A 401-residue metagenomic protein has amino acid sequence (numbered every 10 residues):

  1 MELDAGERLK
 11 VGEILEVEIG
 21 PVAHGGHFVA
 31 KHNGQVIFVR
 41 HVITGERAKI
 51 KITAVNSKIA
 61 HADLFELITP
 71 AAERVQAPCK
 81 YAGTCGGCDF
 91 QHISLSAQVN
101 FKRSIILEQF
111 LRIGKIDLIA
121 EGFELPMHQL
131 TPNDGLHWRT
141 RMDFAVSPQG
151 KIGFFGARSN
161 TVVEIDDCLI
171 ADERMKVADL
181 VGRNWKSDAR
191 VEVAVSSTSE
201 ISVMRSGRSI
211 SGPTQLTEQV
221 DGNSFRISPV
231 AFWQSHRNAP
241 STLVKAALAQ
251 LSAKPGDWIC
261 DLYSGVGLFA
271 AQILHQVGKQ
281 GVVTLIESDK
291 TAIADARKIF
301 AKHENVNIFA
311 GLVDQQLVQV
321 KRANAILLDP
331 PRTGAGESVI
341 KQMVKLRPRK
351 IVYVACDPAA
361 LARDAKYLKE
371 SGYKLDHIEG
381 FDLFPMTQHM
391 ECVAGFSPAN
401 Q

Functional and structural regions predicted by a protein language model:
M1-L328, T333-K341, R347: Accessory RNA-recognition modules of RNA-modification enzymes
E2, A171, G311-K321, Q342 (+1 more regions): C-terminal catalytic and target-recognition region of SAM-dependent MTase-like enzymes, primarily methyltransferases
